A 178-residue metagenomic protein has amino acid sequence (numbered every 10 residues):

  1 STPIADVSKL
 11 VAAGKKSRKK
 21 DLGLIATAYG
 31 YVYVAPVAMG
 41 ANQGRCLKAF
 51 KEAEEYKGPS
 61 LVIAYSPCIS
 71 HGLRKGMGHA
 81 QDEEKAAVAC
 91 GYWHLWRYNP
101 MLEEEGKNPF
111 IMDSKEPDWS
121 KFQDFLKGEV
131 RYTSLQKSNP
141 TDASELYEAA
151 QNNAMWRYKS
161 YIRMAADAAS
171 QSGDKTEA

Functional and structural regions predicted by a protein language model:
S1-E116: Glycine-rich ThDP/TPP pyrophosphate-binding loop and its adjacent helix/strand module within ThDP-dependent enzymes
Y65-A178: Flexible, low-complexity linker and terminal segments
